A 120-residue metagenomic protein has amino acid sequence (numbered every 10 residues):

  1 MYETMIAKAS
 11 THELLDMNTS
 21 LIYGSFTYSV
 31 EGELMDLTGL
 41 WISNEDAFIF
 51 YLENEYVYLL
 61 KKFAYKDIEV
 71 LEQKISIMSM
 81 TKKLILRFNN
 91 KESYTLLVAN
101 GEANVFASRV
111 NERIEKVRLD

Functional and structural regions predicted by a protein language model:
M1-I42, D120: Anionic N-terminal interaction surfaces
S20, F26-T27, A47-F48, I85 (+1 more regions): Generic signal for short, ordered secondary-structure residues within or immediately flanking folded domains
G32-K83, E92: Phosphoinositide-binding peripheral membrane targeting modules
E72-I75, F88-N90, V110, I114: Generic hydrophobic/packing signal
F88-R109: Canonical phosphoinositide-binding patch of PH/PH-like domains
N104-K116, D120: C-terminal partner/receptor-binding element of secreted or periplasmic proteins
